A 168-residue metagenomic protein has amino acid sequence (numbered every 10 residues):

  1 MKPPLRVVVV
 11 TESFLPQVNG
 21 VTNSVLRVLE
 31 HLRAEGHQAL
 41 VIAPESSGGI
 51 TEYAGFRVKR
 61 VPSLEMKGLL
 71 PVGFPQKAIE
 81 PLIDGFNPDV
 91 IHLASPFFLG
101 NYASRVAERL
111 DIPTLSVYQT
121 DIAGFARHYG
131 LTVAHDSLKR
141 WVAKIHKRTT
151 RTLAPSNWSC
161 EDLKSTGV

Functional and structural regions predicted by a protein language model:
M1-R60: N-terminal subdomain of nucleotide-sugar transferases
V21-S24, P44, A94, T152-S156: Replace "coordinates the UDP/GDP/TDP-sugar" with "coordinates nucleotide-activated sugar donors
V25-V28, A103, S159: Hydrophobic residues within alpha-helices that form the first helical element adjacent to the glycine-rich loop
S47, F98-L99, W158-C160: Alpha-helix capping/helix-boundary segments
E65-R105, R109, D136, R140: An amphipathic, basic-hydrophobic alpha-helix
P113-L115, I122-K144, A154: Nucleotide-sugar donor phosphate/pyrophosphate-binding loop at the beta->alpha transition of glycosyltransferases
K147-V168: A short, active-site helix/loop in glycosyltransferases that binds the activated sugar's phosphate group
